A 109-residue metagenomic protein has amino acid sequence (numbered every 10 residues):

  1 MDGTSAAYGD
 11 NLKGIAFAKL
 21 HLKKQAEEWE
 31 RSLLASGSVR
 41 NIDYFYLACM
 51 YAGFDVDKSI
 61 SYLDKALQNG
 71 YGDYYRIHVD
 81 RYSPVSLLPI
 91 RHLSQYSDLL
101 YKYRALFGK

Functional and structural regions predicted by a protein language model:
M1-K109: Alpha-helical protein-protein interaction modules
